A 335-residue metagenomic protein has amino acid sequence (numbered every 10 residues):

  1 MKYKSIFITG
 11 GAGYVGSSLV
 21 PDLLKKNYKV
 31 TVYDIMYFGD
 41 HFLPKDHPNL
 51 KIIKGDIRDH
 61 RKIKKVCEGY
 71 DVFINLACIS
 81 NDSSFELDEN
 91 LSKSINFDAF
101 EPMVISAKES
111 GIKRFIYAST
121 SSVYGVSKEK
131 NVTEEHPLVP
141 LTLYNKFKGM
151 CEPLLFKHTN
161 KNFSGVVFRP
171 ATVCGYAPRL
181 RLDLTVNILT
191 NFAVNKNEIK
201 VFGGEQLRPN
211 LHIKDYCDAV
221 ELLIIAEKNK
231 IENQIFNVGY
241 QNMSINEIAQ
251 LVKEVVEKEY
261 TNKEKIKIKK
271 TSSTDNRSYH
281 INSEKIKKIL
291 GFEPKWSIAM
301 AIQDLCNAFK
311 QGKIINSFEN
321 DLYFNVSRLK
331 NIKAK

Functional and structural regions predicted by a protein language model:
M1-V72: N-terminal Rossmann/SDR dinucleotide-binding element
T9, Y33, F73-L76, F115-T120 (+1 more regions): SDR active-site strand-loop-helix element
I57-I95: NAD(P)H-binding glycine-rich loop region in Rossmannoid oxidoreductase-like domains and their noncatalytic homologs
R58, L91-P102, L138, T142 (+1 more regions): Glycine-rich NAD(P)-binding loop of the Rossmann-fold in SDR/ketoreductase-type enzymes
N75, E101-L143: Conserved Rossmann-fold NAD(P)-dependent oxidoreductase catalytic core, especially the SDR/UDP-sugar
Y124-G125, T142-L143, F168-L184: Flexible, glycine-rich beta-alpha linker
V126, V139-V166, V194: Active-site Tyr-X1-5-Lys
N197, F202-K335: C-terminal substrate-binding subdomain of Rossmann-fold SDR/epimerase-dehydratase oxidoreductases
